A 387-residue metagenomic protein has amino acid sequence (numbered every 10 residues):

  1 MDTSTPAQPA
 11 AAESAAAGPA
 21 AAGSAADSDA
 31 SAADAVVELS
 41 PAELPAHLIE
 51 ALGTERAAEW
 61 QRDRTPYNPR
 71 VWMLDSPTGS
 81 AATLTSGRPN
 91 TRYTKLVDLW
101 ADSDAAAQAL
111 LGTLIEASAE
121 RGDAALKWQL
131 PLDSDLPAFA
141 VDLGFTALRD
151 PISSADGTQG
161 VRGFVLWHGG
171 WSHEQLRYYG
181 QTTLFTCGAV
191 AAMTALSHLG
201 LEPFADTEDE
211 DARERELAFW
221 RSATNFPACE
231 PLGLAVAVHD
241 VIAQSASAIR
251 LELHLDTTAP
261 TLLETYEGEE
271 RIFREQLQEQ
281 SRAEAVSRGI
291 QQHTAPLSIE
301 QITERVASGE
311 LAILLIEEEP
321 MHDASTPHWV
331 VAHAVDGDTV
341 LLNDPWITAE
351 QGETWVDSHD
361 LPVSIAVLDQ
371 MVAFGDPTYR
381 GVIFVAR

Functional and structural regions predicted by a protein language model:
M1-E13, D27-Q61: Short amphipathic alpha-helix that is part of the acyltransferase structural core
D63-G112: Conserved donor-binding loop and adjoining core beta-sheet/short helix segment in diverse acyl/aminoacyl transferases
T91-G144: Acyl-donor binding region in acyl/amide transferases
S118, G122-D123, W128, D133-F139 (+4 more regions): Noncatalytic regulatory segments and standalone regulatory/sensor domains
T146-G160: Conserved catalytic-core motifs of GNAT/GCN5-like acyltransferases
W167-A228, G233-I242: Active-site nucleophile-adjacent alpha helix/oxyanion-hole segment immediately C-terminal to the catalytic cysteine
T258: Active-site acidic/histidine clusters and adjacent loop/turn architecture that either coordinate catalytic ions
E270-L341: Active-site-adjacent substructure of cysteine-protease-like catalytic cores
